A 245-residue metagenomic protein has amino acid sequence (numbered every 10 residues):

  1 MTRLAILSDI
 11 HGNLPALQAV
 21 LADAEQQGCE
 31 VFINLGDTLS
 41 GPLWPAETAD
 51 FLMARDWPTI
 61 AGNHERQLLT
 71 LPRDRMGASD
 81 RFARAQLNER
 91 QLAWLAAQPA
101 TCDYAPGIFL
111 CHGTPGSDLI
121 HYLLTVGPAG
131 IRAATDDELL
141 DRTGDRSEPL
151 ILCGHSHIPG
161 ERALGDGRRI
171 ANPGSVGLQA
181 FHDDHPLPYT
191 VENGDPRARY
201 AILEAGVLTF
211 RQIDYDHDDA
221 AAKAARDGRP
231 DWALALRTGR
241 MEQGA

Functional and structural regions predicted by a protein language model:
M1-R3, G244-A245: Short, low-complexity, intrinsically disordered N-terminal peptides in bacterial proteins
T2-A96: Core catalytic region of metal-dependent phosphoesterases/phosphodiesterases, especially metallo-beta-lactamase-like
R3-H11, G107-T114, I170-G174: Active-site-proximal beta-strand elements of phosphoester/diester hydrolases
H11-A16, S40-L43, E65-T70, D103 (+3 more regions): Active-site environment of divalent metal-dependent phosphoester hydrolases
E25-G28, E89-R162: His/acidic metal-ligating clusters that form di-metal
F51-D56, L68, Y104, R142-R146 (+2 more regions): Alpha-helix C-terminal capping segments
A163-A245: Acidic, His/Gly-rich catalytic cores of divalent-metal-dependent hydrolytic chemistry
